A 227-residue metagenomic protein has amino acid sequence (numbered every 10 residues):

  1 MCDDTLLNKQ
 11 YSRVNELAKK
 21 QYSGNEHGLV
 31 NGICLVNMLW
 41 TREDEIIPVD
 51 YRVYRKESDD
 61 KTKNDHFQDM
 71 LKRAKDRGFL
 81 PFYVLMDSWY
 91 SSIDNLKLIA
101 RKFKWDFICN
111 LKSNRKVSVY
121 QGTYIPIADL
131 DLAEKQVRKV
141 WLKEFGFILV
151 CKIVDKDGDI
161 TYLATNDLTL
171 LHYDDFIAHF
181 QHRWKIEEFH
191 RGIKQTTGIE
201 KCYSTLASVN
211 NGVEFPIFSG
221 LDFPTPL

Functional and structural regions predicted by a protein language model:
M1-D44: Active-site-proximal, Lys/Arg-enriched surface segment that forms a nucleic-acid-binding/basic interface patch
K9-V14, D44-L227: Single, function-defining residue in the core of a domain
